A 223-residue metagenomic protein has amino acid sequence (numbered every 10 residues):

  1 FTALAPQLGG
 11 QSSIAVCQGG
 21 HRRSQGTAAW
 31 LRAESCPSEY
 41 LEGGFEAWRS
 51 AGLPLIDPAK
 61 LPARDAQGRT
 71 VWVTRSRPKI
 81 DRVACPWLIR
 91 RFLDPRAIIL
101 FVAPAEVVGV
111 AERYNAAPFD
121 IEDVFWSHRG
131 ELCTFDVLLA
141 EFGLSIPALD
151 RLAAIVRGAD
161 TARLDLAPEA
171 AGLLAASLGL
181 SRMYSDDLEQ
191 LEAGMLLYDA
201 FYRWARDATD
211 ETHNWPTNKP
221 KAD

Functional and structural regions predicted by a protein language model:
F1-K79, A84-P86, R113, A117-S127 (+4 more regions): Rhodanese-like catalytic fold shared by cysteine-dependent sulfurtransferases and DSP/PTP-type phosphatases
A51, R91-F92, F201: Generic structural signal for bulky hydrophobic/aromatic residues embedded in well-ordered secondary structure
T70-D165: Polyanion-binding interface signature
E141-D223: A charged, amphipathic interaction segment
